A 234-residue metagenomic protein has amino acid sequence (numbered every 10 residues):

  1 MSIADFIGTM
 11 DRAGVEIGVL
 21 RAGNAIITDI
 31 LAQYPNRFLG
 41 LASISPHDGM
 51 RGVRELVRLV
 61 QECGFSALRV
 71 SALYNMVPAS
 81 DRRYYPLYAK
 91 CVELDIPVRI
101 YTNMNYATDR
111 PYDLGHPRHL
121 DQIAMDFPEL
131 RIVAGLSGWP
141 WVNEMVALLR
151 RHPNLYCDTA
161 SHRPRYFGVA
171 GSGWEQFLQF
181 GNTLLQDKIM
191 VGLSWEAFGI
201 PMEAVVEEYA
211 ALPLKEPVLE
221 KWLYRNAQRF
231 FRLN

Functional and structural regions predicted by a protein language model:
M1-A13, I17, L185-K188, G199-N234: Mid-to-C-terminal alpha-helical segments outside catalytic/metal-binding sites
D5, I26, R51-E55, W141-E144 (+1 more regions): Short acidic active-site motifs
M10, I27, L59, C91 (+5 more regions): Conserved, mostly hydrophobic/aromatic
M10, L31-P35, V60, A124 (+2 more regions): N-terminal cationic-hydrophobic initiation segments that often serve targeting/anchoring roles
E16-I17, N24-L114: Active-site gating/metal-coordination segments in enzymes
A25-I26, P140-W141, A197-I200, A204: Short alpha-helical
R54-L59, S172-W174, N234: Short, surface-exposed amphipathic charged segments that create phosphate/polyanion-binding patches used for binding
S66-A67, S80-M190: Catalytic pocket-lining loop regions of alpha/beta-barrel enzymes, especially the amidohydrolase/enolase/GH5 lineages
